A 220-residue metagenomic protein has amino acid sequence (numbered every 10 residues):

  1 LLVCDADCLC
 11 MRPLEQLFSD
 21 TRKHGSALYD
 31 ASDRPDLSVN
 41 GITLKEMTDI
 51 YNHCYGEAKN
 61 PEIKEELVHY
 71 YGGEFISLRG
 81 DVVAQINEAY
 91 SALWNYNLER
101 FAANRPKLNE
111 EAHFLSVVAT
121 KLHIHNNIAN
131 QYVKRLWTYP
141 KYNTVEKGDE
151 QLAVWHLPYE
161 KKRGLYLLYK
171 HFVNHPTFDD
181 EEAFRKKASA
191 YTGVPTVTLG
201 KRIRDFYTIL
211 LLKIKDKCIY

Functional and structural regions predicted by a protein language model:
L1-Y220: Glycosyltransferase catalytic domains, chiefly GT-A lineage
